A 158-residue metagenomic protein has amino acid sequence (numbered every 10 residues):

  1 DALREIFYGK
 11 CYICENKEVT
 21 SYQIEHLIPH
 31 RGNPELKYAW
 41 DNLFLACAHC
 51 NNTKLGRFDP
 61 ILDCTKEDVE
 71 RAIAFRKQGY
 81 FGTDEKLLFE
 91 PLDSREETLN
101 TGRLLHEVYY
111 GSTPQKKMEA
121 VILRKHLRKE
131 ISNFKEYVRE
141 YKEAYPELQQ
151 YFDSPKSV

Functional and structural regions predicted by a protein language model:
D1-K10, G32-Y38, A120, F134-R139: Short, charged surface segments at domain edges that flank catalytic/cofactor-binding sites
E5, G9-C11, V19, L27 (+4 more regions): Catalytic cores of transferase enzymes with a strong primary signal for eukaryotic protein kinases
I13-A46, K54-I73: Histidine-centered nuclease catalytic patch
K37-F44, E67, R95-L99, K117 (+1 more regions): Alpha-helix initiation and capping sites
A39-K54, A72-S94: Short Fe-S-cluster ligation motifs
N52-T65, S94-L104: Hydrophobic transmembrane alpha-helix bundles
T83-T113: Flexible secondary-structure boundary motifs
G102-V158: C-terminal, charged low-complexity interaction regions
